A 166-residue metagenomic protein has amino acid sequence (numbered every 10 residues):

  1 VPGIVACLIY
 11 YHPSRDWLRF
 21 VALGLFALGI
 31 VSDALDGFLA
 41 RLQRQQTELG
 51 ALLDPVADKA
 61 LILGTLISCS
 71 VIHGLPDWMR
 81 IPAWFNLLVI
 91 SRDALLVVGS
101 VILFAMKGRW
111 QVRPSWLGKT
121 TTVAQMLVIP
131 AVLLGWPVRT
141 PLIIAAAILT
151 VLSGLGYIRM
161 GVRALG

Functional and structural regions predicted by a protein language model:
V1-G166: Alpha-helical transmembrane bundles and membrane-interface segments of multipass inner-membrane proteins
